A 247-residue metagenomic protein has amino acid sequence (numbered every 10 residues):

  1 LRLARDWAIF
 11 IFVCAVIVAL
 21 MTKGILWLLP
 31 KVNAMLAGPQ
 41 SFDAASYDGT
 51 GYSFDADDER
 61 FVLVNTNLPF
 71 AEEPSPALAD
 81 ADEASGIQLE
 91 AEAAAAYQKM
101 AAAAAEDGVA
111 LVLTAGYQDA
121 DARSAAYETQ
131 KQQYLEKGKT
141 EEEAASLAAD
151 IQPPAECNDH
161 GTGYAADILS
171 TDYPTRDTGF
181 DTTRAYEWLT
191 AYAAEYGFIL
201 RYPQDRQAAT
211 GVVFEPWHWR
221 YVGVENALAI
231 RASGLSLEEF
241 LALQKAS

Functional and structural regions predicted by a protein language model:
R2-S247: Extracytoplasmic cell-surface/polysaccharide-interacting catalytic and binding patches
